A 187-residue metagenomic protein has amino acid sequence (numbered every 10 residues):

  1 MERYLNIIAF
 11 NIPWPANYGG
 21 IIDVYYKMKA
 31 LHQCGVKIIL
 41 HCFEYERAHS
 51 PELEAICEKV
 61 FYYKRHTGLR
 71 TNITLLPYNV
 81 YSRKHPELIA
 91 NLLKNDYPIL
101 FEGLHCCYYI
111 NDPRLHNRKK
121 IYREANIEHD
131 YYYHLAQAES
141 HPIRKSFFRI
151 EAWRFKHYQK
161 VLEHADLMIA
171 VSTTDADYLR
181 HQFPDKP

Functional and structural regions predicted by a protein language model:
M1-V60: N-terminal subdomain of nucleotide-sugar transferases
F43, E102-G103, A125, A170-S172: Replace "coordinates the UDP/GDP/TDP-sugar" with "coordinates nucleotide-activated sugar donors
E46, H105-C106, Y158, T174-A176: Alpha-helix capping/helix-boundary segments
V60-A90, S140-F148: A short, charged, and often flexible helix/loop element on the N-terminal side of the glycosyltransferase catalytic
I89-L93, E128, R144-M168: Membrane-proximal helix-turn-helix segments that form the acceptor-binding/catalytic region of lipid-linked
A90-Y108, K119-I121: Short N-terminal targeting/anchoring amphipathic segment
I99, L115-E139: Active-site proximal beta-strand in glycosyltransferases
R114-N117, H164-V171, A176-P187: Helix-loop-beta element that forms the nucleotide-linked donor phosphate-binding surface in glycosyltransferases
